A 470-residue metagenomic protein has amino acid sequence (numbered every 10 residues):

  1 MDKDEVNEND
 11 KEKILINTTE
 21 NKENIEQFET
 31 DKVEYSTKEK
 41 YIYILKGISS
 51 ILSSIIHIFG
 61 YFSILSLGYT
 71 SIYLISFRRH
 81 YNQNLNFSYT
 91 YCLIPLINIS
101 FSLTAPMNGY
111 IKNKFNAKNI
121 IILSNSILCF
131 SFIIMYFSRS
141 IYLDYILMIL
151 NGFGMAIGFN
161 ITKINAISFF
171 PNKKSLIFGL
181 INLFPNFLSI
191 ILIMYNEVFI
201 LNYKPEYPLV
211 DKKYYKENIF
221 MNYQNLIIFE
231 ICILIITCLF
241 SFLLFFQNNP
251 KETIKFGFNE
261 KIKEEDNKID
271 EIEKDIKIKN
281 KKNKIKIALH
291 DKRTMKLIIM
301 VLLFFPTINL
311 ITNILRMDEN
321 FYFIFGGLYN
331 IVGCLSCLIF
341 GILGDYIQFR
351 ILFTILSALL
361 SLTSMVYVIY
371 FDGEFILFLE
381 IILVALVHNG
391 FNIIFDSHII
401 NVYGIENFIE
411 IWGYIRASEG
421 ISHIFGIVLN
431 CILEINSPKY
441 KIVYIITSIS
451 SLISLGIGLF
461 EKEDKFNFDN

Functional and structural regions predicted by a protein language model:
D2-D4, D10-Y61, L244, N283-M295: Cytosolic juxtamembrane N-terminal segment immediately preceding the first transmembrane helix of multi-pass
S49-H80, T104-N108, L192-I193, I308-R316: Extracytoplasmic
L67-L74, H290-L335: Extracytoplasmic gate region of multi-pass secondary transporters
T104-A117, C337-Q348, E434: Helix-to-loop junctions at the C-terminal end of transmembrane segments in multipass secondary transporters
L143-I157, L302, I376-G390: Hydrophobic core of transmembrane alpha-helices in multi-pass small-molecule transporters, especially MFS/SLC-type
I157-F170, K174-F178, G390-Y403: Intracellular juxtamembrane helix-capping segments at the cytosolic ends of symmetry-related transmembrane helices
K173-L201, G413-I427: Glycine-rich segments within core transmembrane alpha-helices of 12-TM secondary carriers
G344-H398: C-terminal transmembrane helical hairpin of 12-TM major facilitator-type secondary transporters
